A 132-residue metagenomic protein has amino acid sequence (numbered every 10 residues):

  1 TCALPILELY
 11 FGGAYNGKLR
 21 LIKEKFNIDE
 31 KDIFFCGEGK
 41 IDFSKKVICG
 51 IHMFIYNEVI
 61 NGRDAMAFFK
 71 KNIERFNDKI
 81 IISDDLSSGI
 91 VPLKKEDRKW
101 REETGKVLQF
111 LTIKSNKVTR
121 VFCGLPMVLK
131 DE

Functional and structural regions predicted by a protein language model:
T1-L4: Short, small-residue-biased leader/transition segments that mark boundaries at the very start of proteins
I6-E38: Glycine-rich P-loop/Walker A and Walker A-like loops and their local beta1-loop-alpha1 context in P-loop NTPases
E8-Y10, I22-K25, K45-K46, K79 (+2 more regions): Functionally constrained cores in energy, signaling, and assembly domains
G12, G50, C123: Active-site donor-binding loop signature of nucleotide-sugar glycosyltransferases
N16, M53-F54, S87, P126: Short, solvent-exposed loop/turn segments at secondary-structure junctions
K25-F26, E30, N57, L93-E96: Short linear motifs at secondary-structure transitions and domain/linker junctions
K31-F35, K40-I82: Conserved nucleotide-sensing/catalytic segment adjacent to the nucleotide-binding pocket in NTP-handling enzymes
R63-E132: Replace "adjacent to P-loop NTPase cores in ATP/GTP-dependent enzymes" with "adjacent to NTP-binding cores
